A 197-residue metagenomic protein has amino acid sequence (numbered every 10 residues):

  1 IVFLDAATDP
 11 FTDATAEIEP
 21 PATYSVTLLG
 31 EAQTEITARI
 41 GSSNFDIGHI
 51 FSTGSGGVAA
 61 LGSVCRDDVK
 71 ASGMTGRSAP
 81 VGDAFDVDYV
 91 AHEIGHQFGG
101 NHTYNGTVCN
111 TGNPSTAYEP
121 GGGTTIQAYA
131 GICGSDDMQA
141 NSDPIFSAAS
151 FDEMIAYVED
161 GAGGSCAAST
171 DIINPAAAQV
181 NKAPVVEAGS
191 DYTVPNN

Functional and structural regions predicted by a protein language model:
I1-N197: Extracellular (secreted or membrane-anchored) zinc-dependent metallopeptidases, primarily metzincins but also closely
